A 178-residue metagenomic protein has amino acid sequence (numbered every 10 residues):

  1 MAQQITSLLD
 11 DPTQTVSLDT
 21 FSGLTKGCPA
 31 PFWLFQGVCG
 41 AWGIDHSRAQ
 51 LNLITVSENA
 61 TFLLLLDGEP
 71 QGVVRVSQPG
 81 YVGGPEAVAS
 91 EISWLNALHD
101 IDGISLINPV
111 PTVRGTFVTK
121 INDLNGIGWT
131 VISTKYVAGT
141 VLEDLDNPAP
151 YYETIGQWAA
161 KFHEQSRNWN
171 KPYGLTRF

Functional and structural regions predicted by a protein language model:
M1-R114: Conserved NTP-binding catalytic cores of kinases and kinase-like/nucleotidyltransferase enzymes across multiple kinase
L65-K171: ATP-binding pocket architecture of kinase catalytic cores
P172-F178: Short, intrinsically disordered, charge-balanced linker/junction segments flanking boundaries in proteins
